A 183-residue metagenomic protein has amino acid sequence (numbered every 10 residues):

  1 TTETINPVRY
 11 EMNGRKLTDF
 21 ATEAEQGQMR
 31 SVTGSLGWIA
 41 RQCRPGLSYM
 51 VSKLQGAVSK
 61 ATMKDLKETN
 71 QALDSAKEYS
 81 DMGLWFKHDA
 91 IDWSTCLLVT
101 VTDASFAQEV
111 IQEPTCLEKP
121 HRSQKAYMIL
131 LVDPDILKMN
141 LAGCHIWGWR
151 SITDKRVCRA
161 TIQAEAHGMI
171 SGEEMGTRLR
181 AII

Functional and structural regions predicted by a protein language model:
T1-I183: Divalent metal-binding acidic/histidine catalytic loops
